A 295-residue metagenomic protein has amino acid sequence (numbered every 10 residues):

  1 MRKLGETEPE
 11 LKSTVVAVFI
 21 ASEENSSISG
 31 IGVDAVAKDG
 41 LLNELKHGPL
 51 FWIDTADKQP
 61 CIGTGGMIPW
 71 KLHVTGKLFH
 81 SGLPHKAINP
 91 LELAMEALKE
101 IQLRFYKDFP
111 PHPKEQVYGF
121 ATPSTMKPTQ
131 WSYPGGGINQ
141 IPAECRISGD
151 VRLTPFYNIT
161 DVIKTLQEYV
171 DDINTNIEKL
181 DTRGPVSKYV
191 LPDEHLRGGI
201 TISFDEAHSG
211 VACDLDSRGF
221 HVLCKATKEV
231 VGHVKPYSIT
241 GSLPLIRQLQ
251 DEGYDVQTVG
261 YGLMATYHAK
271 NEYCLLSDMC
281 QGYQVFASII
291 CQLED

Functional and structural regions predicted by a protein language model:
M1-G65, E294: Acidic/histidine-rich catalytic neighborhood of metal-dependent amide-processing enzymes
P60-I62, P69-D295: Metal-dependent amide/peptide-bond hydrolase catalytic core, centered on the "pita-bread" metallohydrolase fold
